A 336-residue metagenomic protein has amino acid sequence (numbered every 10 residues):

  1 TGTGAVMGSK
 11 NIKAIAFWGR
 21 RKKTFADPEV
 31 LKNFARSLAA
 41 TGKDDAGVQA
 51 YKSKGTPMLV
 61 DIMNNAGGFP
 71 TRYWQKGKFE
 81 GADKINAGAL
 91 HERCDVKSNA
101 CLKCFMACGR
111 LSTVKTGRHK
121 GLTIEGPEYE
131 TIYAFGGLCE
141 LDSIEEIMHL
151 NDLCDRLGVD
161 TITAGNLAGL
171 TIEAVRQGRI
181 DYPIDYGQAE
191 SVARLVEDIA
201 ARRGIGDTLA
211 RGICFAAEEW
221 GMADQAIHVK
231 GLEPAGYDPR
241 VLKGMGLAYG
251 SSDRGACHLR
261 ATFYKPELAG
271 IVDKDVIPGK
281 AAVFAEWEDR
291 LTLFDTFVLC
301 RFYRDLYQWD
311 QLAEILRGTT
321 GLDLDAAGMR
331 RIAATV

Functional and structural regions predicted by a protein language model:
T1-T335: Extended C-terminal regions of large enzymes
